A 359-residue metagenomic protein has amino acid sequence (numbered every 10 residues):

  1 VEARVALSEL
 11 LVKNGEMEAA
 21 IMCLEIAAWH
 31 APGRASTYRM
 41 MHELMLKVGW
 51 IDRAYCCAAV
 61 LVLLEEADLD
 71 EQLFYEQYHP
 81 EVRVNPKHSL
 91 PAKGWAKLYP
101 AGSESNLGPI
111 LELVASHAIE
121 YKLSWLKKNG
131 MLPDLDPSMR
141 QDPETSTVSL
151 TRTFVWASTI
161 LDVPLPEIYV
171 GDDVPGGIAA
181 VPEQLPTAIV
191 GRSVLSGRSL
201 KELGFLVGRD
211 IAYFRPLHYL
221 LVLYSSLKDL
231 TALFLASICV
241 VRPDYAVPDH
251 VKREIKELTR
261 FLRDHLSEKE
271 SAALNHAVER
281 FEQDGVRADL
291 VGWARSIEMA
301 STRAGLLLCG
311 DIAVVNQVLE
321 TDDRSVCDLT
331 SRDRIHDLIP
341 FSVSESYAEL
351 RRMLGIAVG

Functional and structural regions predicted by a protein language model:
M17, A35, M45-P186, S193-K201 (+8 more regions): Hydrophobic or amphipathic, alpha-helical segments that drive membrane association/targeting
E25-W29, V62-L63: Conserved structural position within tetratricopeptide repeats
E202-D210: Short alpha-helical catalytic segment bearing the HExxH-like zincin motif of zinc-dependent metalloproteases
